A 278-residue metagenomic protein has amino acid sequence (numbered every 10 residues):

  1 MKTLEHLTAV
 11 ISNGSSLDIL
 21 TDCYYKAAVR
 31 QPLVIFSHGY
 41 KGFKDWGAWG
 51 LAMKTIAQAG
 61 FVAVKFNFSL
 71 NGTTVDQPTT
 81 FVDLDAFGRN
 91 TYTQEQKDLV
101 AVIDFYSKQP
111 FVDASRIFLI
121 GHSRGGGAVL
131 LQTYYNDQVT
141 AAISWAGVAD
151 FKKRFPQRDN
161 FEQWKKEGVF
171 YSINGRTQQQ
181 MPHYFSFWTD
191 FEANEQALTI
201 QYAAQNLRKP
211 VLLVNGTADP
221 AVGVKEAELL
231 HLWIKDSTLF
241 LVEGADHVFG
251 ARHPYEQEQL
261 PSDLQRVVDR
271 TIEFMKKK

Functional and structural regions predicted by a protein language model:
M1-V29: N-terminal cap/lid segment of alpha/beta-hydrolase-fold proteins
K41-M53, F68, K225-E226: The serine-hydrolase catalytic nucleophile loop
W49, K209, V222-W233, P254: Short alpha-helix in the alpha/beta-hydrolase fold that links the catalytic acid
M53-V82: Conserved alpha/beta-hydrolase
D85-P110: Alpha/beta-hydrolase active-site loop
V102-Q163: Primarily recognizes the serine-hydrolase "nucleophile elbow" in alpha/beta-hydrolase and SGNH/GDSL folds
N206-R208, L213-N215, D219: Short beta-strand/loop motif that positions the catalytic acidic residue of the alpha/beta-hydrolase fold
A245-K278: Catalytic active-site module of serine/aspartate enzymes centered on a nucleophile-bearing elbow/loop
